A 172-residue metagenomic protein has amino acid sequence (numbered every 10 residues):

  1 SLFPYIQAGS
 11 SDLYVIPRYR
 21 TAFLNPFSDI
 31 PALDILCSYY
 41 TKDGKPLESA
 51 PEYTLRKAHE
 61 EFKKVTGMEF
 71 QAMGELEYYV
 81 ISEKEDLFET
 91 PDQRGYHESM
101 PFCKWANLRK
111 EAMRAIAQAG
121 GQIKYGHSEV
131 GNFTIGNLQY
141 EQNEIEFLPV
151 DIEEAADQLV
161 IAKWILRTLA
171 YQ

Functional and structural regions predicted by a protein language model:
S1-Q172: Glycine-rich, acidic/polar active-site loops that bind/position phosphate-bearing ligands
